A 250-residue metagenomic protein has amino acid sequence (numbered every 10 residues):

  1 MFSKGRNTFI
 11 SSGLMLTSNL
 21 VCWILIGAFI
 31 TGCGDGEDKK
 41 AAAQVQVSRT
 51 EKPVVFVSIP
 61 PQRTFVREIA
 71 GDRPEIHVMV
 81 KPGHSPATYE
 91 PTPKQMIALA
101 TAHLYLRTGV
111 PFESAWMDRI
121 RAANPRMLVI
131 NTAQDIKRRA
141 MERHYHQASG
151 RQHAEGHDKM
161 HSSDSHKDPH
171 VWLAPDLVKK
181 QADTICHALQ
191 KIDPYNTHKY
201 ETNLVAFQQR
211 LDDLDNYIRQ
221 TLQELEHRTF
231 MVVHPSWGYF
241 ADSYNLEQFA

Functional and structural regions predicted by a protein language model:
M1-G13: N-terminal secretory signal peptides that target proteins for export/translocation
F2, F29-A250: Extracytoplasmic metal-acquisition and chelation regions
I10-S11, C22, Q46-S48: N-terminal non-cleavable signal-anchor helices
G13-F29: Bacterial N-terminal signal peptides
